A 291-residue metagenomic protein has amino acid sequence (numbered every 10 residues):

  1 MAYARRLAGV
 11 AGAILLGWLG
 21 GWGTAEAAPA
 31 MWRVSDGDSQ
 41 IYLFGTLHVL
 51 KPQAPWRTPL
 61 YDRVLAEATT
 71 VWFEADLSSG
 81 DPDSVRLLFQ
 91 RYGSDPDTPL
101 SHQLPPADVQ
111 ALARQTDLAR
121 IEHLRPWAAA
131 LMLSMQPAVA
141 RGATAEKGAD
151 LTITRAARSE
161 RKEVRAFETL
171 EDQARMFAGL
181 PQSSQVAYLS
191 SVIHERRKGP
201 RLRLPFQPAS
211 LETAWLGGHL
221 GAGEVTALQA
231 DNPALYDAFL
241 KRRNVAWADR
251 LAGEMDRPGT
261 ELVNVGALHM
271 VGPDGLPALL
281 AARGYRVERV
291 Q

Functional and structural regions predicted by a protein language model:
M1-A11: Bacterial N-terminal signal peptides that target proteins for export
G9-G21: Bacterial N-terminal signal peptides
L16-L19, L60, L280: Hydrophobic alpha-helical segments
W22-A27: Sec/Tat signal peptide C-region and signal peptidase I cleavage site
A28-L235, F239: Structured, acidic catalytic/metal-binding patches in enzyme active sites
A234-Q291: A cross-kingdom marker for long, charged
